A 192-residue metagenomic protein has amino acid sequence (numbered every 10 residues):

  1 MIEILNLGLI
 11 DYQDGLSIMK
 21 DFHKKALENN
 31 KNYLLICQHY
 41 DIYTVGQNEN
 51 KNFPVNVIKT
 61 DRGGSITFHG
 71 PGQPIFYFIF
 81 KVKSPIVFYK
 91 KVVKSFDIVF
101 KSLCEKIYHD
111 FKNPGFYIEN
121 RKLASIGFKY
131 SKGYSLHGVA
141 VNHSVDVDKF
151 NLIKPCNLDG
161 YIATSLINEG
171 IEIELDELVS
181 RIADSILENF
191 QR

Functional and structural regions predicted by a protein language model:
M1-L123, Y130, D148, C156 (+1 more regions): N-terminal lobe of the biotin/lipoate ligase/transferase fold
N29, Y134, Y161: Structured loop/turn residues at beta-strand edges in well-structured enzyme cores
T67, S131-N142: Conserved phosphate/anionic-ligand binding catalytic regions in large, soluble enzymes, centered on
F76, P114, I126, V139-H143 (+1 more regions): A structural signal for short, well-ordered beta-strand segments
D148-R192: C-terminal accessory segment of soluble enzyme catalytic cores
